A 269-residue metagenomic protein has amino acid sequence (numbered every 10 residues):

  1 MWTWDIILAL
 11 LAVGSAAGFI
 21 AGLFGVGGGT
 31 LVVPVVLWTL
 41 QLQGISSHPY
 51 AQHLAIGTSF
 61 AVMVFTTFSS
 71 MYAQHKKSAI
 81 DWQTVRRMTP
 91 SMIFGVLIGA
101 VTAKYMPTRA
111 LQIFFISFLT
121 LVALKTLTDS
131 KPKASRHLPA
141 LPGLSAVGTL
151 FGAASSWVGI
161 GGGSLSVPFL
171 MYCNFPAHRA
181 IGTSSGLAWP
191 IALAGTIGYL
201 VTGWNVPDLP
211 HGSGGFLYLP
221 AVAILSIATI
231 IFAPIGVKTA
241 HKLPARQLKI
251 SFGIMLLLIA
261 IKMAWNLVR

Functional and structural regions predicted by a protein language model:
M1-F24, L31-H53, T58, T67-W157 (+3 more regions): Juxtamembrane transmembrane-helix boundary motif
M63-F65: A structural-propensity feature for long, helix-poor, extended segments
I160: Conserved, well-structured core segments that form the ligand-binding/active-site neighborhood of functional domains
L165: Transmembrane-embedded, aromatic-rich helix segments that form part of the hydrophobic channel/pocket engaging
G182-L200: Hydrophobic alpha-helical transmembrane segments of multi-pass integral membrane proteins, especially transporters
